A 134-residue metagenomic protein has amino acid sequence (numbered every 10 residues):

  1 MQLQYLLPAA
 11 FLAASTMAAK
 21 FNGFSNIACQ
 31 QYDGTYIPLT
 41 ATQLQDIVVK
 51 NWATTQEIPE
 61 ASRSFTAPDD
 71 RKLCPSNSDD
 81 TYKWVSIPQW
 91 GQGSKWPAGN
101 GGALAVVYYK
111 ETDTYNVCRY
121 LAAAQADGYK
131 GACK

Functional and structural regions predicted by a protein language model:
M1-K20: Fungal secretory targeting signals
Q2-Q4, Q30-Q31, Q43-Q45, Q56 (+2 more regions): Residue-identity detector for glutamine
L6-A9, I37, L73: A generic signature of intrinsically disordered, low-complexity regions enriched in glycine/proline and charged/polar
A19-R63: Short, surface-exposed binding/anchoring microloops in extracellular/periplasmic proteins
R63-K134: Functional cores of ribonucleases/endoribonucleases
